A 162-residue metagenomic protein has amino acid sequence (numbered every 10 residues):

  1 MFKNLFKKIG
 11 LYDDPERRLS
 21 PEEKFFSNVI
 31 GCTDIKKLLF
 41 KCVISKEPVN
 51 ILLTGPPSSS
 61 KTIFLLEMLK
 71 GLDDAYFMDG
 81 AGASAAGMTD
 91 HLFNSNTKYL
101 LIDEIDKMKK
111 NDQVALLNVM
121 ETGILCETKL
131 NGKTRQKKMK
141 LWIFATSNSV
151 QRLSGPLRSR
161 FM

Functional and structural regions predicted by a protein language model:
M1-D14: Interdomain "pre-motor" coupling segment immediately N-terminal to P-loop NTPase/helicase cores
Y12-N50: Pre-Walker A (pre-P-loop) alpha-helix and adjacent loop at the N terminus of AAA/AAA+ ATPase modules, a conserved
L39, L53, M88, D103 (+5 more regions): Conserved RecA-like P-loop NTPase ATPase core
V43-M78, F93: Walker A/P-loop
P48, P57-S60, G71, G82-A85 (+4 more regions): Conserved nucleotide-binding/hydrolysis micro-motifs of P-loop NTPases
P57, F93-N96, E127-S147, L157: AAA+/SF3 P-loop NTPase mechanochemical coupling elements
K61-E67, T97-G123, V150-S159: Conserved AAA+/SF3 P-loop NTPase catalytic/coupling segment centered on the Walker-B
A75-Y99: Short glycine-rich substrate-engagement loop in P-loop NTPases that contacts/grips substrate
